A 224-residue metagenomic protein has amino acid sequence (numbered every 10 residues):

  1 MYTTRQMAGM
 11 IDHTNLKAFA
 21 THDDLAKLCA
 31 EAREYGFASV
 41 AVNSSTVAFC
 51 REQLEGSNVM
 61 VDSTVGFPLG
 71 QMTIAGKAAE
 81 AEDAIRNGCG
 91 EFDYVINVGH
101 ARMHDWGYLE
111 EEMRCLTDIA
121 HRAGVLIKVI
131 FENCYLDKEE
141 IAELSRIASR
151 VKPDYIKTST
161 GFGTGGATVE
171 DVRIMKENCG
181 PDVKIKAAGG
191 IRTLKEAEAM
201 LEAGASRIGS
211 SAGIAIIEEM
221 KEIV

Functional and structural regions predicted by a protein language model:
M1-Y35, S45-F67, T73-I185, T193-A215 (+1 more regions): Alpha/beta enzyme core
A38: Metallocofactor- and cofactor-centric catalytic cores in central/energy metabolism, strongly enriched
A41-V42: Short beta-strand scaffold positions
A188: Short hydrophobic "strand-cap" motifs at the C-terminus of beta-strands
